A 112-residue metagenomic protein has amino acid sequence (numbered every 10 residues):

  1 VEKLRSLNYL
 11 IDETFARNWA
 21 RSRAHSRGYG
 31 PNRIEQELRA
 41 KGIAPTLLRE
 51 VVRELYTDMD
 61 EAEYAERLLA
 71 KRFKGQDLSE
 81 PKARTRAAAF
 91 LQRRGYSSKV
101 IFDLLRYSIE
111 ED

Functional and structural regions predicted by a protein language model:
V1-D112: An alpha-helical, amphipathic repeat domain used for nucleic-acid recognition, typified by the mTERF helical solenoid
